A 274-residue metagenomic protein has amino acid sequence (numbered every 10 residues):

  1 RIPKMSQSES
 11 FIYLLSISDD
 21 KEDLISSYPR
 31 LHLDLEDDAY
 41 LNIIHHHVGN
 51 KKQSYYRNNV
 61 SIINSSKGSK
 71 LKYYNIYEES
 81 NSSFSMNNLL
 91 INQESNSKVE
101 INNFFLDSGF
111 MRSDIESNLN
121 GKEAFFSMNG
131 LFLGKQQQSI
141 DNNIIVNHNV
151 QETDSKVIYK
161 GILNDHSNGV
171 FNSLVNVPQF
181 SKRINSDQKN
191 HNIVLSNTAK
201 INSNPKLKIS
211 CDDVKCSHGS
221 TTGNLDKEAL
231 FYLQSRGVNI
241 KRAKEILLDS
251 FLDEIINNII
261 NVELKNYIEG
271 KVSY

Functional and structural regions predicted by a protein language model:
R1-V238, I259-Y274: Conserved beta-strand/loop scaffold segments within soluble protein domains that form the structured core and edges
F251-N261: Short arginine-rich
